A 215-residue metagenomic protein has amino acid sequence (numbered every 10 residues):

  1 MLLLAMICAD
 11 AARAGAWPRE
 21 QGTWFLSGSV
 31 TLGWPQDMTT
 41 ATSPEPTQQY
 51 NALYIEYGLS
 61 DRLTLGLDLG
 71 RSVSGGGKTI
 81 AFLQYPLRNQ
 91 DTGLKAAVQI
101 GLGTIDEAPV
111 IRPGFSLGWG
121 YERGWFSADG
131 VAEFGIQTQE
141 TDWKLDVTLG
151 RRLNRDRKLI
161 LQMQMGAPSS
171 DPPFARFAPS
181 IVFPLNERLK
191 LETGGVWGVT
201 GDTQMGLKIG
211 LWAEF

Functional and structural regions predicted by a protein language model:
M1-I7: Bacterial N-terminal signal peptides
A12-F215: Transmembrane beta-barrel domains of Gram-negative outer membranes and organellar outer membranes
